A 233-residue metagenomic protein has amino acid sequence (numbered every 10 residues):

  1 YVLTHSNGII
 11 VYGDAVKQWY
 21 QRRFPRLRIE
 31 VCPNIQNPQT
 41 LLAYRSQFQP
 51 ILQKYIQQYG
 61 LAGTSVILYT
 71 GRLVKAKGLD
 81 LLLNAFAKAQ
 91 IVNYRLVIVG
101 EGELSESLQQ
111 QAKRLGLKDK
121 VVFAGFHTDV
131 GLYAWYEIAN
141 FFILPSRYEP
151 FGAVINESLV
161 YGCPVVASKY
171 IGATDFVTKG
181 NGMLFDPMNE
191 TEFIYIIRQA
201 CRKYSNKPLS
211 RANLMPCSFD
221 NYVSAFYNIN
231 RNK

Functional and structural regions predicted by a protein language model:
L3-L52, L61-A62: Donor nucleotide-sugar binding/catalytic pocket of nucleotide-sugar-dependent glycosyltransferases
S65-K88, E103-Q109: A conserved mid-protein helix/loop that constitutes part of the nucleotide-sugar donor-binding site
Q109-H127: Nucleotide-activated donor-binding/catalytic signature segment of Leloir-type glycosyltransferases, i.e., the conserved
F126-H127, A134-A139: Short alpha-helical donor nucleotide-sugar binding micro-motif in glycosyltransferases
R147: Aromatic "clamp/platform" in nucleotide-sugar-dependent glycosyltransferases that forms part of the donor/acceptor
P164-A167: Short hydrophobic beta-strand element within catalytic cores of glycosyltransferases and related nucleotide-activated
K179, M183-E190, R198-Y204: Conserved acidic donor-binding segment of nucleotide-sugar-dependent glycosyltransferases
S205-N232: A charged, aromatic-enriched C-terminal amphipathic alpha-helix characteristic of glycosyltransferases across folds
